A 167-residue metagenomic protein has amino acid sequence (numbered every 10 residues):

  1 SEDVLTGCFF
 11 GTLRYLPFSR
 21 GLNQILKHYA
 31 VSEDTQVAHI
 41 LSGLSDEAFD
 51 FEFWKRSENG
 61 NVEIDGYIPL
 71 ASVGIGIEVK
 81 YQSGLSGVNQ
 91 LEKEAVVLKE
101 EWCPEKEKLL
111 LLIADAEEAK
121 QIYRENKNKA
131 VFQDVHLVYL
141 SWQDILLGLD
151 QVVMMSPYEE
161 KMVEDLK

Functional and structural regions predicted by a protein language model:
S1-K167: Charged, terminal alpha-helix-loop-beta segments that serve as non-catalytic nucleic-acid engagement and/or assembly
